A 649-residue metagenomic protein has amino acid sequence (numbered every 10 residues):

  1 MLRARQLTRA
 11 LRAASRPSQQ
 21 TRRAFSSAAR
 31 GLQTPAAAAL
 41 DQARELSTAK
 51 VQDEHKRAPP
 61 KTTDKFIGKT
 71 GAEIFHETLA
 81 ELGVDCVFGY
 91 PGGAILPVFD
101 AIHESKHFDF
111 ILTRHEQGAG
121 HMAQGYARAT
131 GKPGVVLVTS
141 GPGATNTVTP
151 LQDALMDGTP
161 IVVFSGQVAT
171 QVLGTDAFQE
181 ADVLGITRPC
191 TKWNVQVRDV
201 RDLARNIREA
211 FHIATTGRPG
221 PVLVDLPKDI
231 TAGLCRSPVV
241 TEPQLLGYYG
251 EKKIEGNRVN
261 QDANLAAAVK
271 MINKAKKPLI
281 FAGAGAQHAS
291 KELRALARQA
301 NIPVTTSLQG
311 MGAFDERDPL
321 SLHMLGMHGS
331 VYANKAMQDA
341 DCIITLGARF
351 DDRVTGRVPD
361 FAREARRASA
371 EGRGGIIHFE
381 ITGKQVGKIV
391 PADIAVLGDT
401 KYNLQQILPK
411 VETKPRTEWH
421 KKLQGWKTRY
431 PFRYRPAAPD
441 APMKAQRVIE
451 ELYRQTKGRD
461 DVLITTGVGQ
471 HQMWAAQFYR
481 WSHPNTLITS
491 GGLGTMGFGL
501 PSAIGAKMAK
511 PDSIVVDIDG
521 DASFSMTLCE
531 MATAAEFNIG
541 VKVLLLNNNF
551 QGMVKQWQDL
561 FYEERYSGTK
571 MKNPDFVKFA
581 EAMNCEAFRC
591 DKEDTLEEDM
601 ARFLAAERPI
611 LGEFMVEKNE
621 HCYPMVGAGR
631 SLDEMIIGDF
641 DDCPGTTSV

Functional and structural regions predicted by a protein language model:
M1-E54: N-terminal mitochondrial targeting presequence
P35, A39-P415, E451, G540-L545 (+1 more regions): N-terminal alpha/beta PP-like core and its mobile active-site loop of ThDP/TPP-dependent enzymes
V51-K65, R201, G250-E251, K270 (+5 more regions): Phosphate/pyrophosphate-binding active-site segments
F75-H76, A80-V84, V98-I102, Q424-K507: Active-site diphosphate/adenylate-binding microenvironment
Y90-G92, F110-H121, V136-G143, R198-D199 (+5 more regions): Active-site nucleophile and cofactor-binding loops and adjacent substrate-binding regions of central metabolic enzymes
F164, V172-A181, G387-I389, V396-L397 (+2 more regions): Thiamine diphosphate
T175-A177, K253-A267, L325-G329, M443-K444 (+4 more regions): A general structural motif
T216, K457-G458, A535-G540: Basic phosphate/pyrophosphate-binding loop/patch that engages nucleotide-derived ligands
